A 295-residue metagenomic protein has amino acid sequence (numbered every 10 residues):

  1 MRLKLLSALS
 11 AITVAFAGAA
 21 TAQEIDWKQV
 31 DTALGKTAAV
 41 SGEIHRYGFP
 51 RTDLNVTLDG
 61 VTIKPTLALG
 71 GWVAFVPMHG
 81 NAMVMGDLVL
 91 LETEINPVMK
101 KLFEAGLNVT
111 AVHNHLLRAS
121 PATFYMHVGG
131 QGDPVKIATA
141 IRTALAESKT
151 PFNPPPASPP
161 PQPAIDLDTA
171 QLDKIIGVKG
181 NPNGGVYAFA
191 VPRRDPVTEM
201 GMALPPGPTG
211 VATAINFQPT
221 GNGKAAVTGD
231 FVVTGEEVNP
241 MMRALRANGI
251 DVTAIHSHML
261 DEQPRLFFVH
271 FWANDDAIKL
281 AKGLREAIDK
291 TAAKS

Functional and structural regions predicted by a protein language model:
M1-L9: Bacterial N-terminal signal peptides that target proteins for export
L9-S10, A20: Cleavable N-terminal signal peptides
F16-A22: Sec/Tat signal peptide C-region and signal peptidase I cleavage site
A22-K28, A33, A74-T93, Q131-D133 (+4 more regions): Terminal, regulation- and interaction-focused segments at domain boundaries
Q23-K28, T32, T37-P50, L54-L58 (+3 more regions): Intrinsic disorder/low-complexity detector
L58-A74, D195-G221, I255: Intrinsic, low-complexity N-terminal interaction/targeting segments
K64-T66, E92-L117, G207-T209, G235-L260: Extended intrinsically disordered, low-complexity coil regions enriched in Ser, Thr, Gly, Ala and often Pro
E92-T110, S120-Q162, A273-K294: Hydrophobic, ordered structural segments
